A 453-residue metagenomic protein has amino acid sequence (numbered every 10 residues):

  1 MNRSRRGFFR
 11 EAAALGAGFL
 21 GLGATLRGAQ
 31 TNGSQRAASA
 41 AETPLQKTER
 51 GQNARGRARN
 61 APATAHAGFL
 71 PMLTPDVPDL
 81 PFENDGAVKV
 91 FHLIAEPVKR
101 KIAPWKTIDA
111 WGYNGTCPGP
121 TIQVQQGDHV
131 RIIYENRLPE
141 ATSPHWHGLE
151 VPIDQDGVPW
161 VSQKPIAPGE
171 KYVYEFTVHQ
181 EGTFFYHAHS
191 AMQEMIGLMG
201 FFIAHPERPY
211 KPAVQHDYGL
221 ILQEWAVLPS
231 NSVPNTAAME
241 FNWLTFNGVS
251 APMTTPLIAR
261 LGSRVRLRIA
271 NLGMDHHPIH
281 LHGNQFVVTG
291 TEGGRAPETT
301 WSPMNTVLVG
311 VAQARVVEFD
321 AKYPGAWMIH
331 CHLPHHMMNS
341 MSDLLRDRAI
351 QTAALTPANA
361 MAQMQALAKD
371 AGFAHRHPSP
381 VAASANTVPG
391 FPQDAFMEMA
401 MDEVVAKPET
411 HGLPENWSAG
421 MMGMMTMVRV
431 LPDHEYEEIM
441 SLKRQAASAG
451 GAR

Functional and structural regions predicted by a protein language model:
N2-R453: Copper-binding active sites and cupredoxin-like electron-transfer domains, recognizing His/Cys-rich ligand loops
